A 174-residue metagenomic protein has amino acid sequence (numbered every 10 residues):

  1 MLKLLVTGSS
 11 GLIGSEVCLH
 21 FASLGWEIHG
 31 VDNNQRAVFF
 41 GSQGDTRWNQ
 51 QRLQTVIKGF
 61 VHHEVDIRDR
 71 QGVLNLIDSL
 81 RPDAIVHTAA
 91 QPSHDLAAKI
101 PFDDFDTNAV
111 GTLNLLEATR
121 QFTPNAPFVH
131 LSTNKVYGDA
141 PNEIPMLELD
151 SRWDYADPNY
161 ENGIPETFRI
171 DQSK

Functional and structural regions predicted by a protein language model:
M1-K174: N-terminal Rossmann-like NAD(P)+-binding domain of SDR-like oxidoreductases, especially those catalyzing
